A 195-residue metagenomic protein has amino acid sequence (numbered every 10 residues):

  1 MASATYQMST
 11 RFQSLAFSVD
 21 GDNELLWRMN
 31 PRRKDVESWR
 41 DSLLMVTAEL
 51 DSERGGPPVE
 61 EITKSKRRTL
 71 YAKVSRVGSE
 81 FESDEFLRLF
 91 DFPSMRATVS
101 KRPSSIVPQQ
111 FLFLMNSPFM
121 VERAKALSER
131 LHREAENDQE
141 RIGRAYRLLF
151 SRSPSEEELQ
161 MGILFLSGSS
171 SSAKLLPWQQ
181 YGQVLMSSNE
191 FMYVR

Functional and structural regions predicted by a protein language model:
M1-A2: Short, functionally critical alpha-helical segments immediately adjacent to catalytic or ligand/cofactor-binding
T5-Q7, R11-L149, S153, L185-R195: An acidic, gly/pro-interrupted, aromatic-rich
L26-W27, S167, L176: Compositionally biased amphipathic helical and low-complexity segments enriched in hydrophobic
N137-D138, S171-P177: Short, charged, surface-exposed loops that flank catalytic or proteolytic processing sites
A145, M161-G162, P177: Amphipathic alpha-helical segments in structured regions that serve as interaction surfaces
Q160-S169: Amphipathic alpha-helical segments that form the core helices of the histone-fold
Y181: Globin-like tetrapyrrole-binding proteins
